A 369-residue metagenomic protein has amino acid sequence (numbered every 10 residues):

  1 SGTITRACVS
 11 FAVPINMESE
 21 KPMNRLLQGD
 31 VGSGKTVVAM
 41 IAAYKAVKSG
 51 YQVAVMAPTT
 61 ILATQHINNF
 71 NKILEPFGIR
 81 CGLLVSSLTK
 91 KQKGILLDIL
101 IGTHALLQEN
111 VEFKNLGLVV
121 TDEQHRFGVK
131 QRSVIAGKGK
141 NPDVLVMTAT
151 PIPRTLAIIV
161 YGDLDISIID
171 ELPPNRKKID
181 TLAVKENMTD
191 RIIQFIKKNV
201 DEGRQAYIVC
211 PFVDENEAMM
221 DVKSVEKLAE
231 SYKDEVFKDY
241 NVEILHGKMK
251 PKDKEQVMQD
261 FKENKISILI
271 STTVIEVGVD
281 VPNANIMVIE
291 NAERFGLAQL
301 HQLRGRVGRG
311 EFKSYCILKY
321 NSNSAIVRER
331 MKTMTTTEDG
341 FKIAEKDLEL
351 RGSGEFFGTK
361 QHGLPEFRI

Functional and structural regions predicted by a protein language model:
S1-G2, R6-L26: Conserved pre-motif I regulatory segment
I4, V9, V31-G34, G354-F356 (+2 more regions): Compositionally biased, intrinsically disordered low-complexity regions
F11, K90-L96, T337, E366-I369: Short, intrinsically disordered, charge-balanced linker/junction segments flanking boundaries in proteins
S19-M23, Q205, G340-A344: Intrinsically disordered or highly flexible coil/loop and linker segments, enriched in small and charged/polar residues
P22-K332: Inter-lobe coupling/hinge segments of SF2-like helicase ATPases
E311, N323-I369: C-terminal accessory region of SF2 helicases/translocases
